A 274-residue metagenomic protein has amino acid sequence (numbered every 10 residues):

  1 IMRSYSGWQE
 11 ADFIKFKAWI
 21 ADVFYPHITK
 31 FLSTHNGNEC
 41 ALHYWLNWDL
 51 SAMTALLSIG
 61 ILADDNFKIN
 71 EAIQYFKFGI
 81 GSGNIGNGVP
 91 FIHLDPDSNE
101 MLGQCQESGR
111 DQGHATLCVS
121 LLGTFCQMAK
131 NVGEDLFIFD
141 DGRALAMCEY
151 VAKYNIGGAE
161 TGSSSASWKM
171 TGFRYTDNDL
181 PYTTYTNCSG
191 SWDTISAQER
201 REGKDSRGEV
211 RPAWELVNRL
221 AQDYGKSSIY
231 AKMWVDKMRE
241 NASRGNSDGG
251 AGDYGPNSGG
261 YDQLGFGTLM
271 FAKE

Functional and structural regions predicted by a protein language model:
I1-G133: Aromatic-lined, polymer-binding surfaces characteristic of secreted/periplasmic polysaccharide-degrading enzymes
L136-E274: CBM-like carbohydrate-recognition segments
